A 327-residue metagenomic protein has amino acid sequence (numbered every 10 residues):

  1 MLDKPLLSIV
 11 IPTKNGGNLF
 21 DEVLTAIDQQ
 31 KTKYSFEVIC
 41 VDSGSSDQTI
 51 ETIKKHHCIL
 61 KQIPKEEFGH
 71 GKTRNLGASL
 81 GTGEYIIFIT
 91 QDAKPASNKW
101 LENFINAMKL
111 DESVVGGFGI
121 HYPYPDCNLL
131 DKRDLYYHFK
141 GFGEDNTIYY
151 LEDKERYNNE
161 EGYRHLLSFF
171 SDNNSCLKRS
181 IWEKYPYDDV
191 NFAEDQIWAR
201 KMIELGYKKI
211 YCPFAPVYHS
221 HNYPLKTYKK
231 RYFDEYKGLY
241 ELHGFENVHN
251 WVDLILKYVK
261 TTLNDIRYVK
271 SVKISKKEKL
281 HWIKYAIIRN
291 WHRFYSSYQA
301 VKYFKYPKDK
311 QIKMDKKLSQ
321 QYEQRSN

Functional and structural regions predicted by a protein language model:
M1-A26: N-proximal low-complexity "stem/linker" segments adjacent to membrane-targeting elements
T25-S35: Short, acidic, metal-binding catalytic loop of nucleotide-sugar glycosyltransferases
D42-I50, A93-K94: A conserved acidic beta->alpha catalytic loop
P64-G81, Q91, N103: Glycine-rich, basic loop-to-helix element that forms the pyrophosphate-binding segment of sugar-nucleotide handling
I86: Short aromatic/hydrophobic "clamp" motif used to bind/position activated sugar donors
K94, K99-L135: Conserved donor NDP-sugar-binding/catalytic core segment of glycosyltransferases
L151-L177, N191: A recurrent flexible, glycine/aromatic-enriched loop bordering the glycosyltransferase active site that acts as
R231-K237, V248-N327: Non-catalytic, C-terminal membrane-associated alpha-helical segments of glycosyltransferases
